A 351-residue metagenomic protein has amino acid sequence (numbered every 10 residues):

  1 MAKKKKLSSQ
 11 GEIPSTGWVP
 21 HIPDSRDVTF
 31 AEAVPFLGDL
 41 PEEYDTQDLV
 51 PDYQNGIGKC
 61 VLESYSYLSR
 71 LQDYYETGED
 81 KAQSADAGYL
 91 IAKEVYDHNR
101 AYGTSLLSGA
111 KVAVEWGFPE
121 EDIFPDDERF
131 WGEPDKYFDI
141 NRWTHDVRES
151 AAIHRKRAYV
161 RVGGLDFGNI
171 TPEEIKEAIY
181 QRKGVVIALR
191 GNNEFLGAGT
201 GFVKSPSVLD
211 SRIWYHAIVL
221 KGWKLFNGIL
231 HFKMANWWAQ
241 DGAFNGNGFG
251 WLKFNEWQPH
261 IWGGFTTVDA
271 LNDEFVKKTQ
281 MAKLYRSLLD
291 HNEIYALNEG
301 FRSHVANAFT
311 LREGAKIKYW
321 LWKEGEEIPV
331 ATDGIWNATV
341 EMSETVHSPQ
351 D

Functional and structural regions predicted by a protein language model:
M1-Q83, R100-E121: Structured alpha-helical subdomains that flank or immediately precede key functional sites
A2-E12, S66-R70, E94-A235, Q240-Q280: Predominantly the structural core of cysteine protease catalytic domains
S15, H21-D24, V34-F36, E42 (+6 more regions): Generic low-complexity segments that are intrinsically disordered, proline-rich and/or Lys/Arg-biased
G17, F30, H145, G201 (+5 more regions): N-terminal compositionally biased, intrinsically disordered segments and leader/signal-like regions
T77-G78, R182-K183, G325: Short loop/turn hinge sites at secondary-structure boundaries
D80-Y96: Acidic helix-start/capping segments at beta-turn-to-alpha-helix junctions
S84, S105, G248-E256, L321-T332: Helix N-cap / beta->alpha transition motif
Q280-D351: Short, surface-exposed polybasic-aromatic patches that bind anionic ligands, especially phosphate groups
